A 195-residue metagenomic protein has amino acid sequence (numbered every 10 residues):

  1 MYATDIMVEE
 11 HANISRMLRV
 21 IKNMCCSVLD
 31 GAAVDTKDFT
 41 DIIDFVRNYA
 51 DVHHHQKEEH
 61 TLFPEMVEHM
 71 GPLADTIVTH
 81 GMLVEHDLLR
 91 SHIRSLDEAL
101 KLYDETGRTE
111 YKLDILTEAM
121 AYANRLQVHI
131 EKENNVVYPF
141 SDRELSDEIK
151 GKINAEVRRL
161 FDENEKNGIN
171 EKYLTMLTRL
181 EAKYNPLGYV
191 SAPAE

Functional and structural regions predicted by a protein language model:
M1-E195: Small-residue-biased structural context
